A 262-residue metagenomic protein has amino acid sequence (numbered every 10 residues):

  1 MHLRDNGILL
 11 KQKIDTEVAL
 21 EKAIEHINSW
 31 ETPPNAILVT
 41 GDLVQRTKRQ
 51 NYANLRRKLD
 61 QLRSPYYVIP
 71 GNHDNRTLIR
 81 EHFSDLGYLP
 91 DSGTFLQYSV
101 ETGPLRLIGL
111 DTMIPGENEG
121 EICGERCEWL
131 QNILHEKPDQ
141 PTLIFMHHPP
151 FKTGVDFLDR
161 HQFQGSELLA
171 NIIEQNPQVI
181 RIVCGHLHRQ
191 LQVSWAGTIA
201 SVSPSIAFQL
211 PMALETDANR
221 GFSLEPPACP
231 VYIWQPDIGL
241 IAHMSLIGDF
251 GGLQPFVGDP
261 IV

Functional and structural regions predicted by a protein language model:
M1, L110-T112, H147: Short loop/turn segments at strand-loop or loop-helix junctions that form parts of catalytic or ligand-binding pockets
M1-N54, F95: N-terminal active-site segment of His-dependent metallophosphoesterases
L3-N6, Q45-Q50, N72-R80, P115-N118 (+3 more regions): Active-site environment of divalent metal-dependent phosphoester hydrolases
I8-D15, G116, V155-Q162, T216-A218: Short glycine-enriched, charge-decorated loop/helix-capping segments at active-site entrances that position
I8-K11, S205-L224, Q254: Short, flexible, glycine-rich and Lys/Arg-enriched loop motifs at helix boundaries that contact anionic partners
L20-A36, E119-I199, S223, A228-V231 (+3 more regions): His/acidic metal-ligating clusters that form di-metal
L38-K58, L62, I69-D74, F157-D159 (+2 more regions): A short, hydrophobic/aromatic-rich structural module that often spans a beta strand with its adjoining loop
K48-E136, P141, L168-Q178, P204 (+2 more regions): Extended active-site neighborhood of metal-dependent phosphoesterases/phosphodiesterases
